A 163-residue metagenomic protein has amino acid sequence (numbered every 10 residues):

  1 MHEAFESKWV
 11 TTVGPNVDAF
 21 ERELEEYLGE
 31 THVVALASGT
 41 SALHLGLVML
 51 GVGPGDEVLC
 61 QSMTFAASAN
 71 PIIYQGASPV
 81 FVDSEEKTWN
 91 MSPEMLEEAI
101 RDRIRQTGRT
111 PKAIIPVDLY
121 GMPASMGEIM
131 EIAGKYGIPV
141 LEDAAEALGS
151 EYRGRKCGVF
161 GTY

Functional and structural regions predicted by a protein language model:
M1, L24, A42, V58 (+5 more regions): Generic structural signal for small/hydrophobic residues in well-ordered secondary structure, especially within
M1-A19: A glycine-/small-polar-enriched, mobile loop at the entrance of the PLP active site in fold-type I
V13-E57, P71-Q75, F81-D83, Q106 (+1 more regions): Phosphate-binding glycine-rich loop
M63, A77, S84-E86, L119: Active-site loop/turn elements of alpha/beta-hydrolase fold enzymes, especially the short glycine-/histidine-rich
T64-A69: Conserved coil-to-alpha-helix start sites within the AMP-binding
K87-Y163: Active-site phosphate-binding strand-loop segment of PLP-dependent enzymes
